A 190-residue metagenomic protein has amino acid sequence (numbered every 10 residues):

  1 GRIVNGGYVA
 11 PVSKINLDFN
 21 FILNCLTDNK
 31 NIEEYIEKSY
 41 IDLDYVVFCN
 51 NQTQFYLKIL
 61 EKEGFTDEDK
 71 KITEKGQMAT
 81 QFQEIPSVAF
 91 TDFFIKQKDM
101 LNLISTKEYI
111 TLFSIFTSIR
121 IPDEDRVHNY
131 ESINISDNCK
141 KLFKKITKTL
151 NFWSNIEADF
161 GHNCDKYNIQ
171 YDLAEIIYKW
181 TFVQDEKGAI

Functional and structural regions predicted by a protein language model:
R2-I115: C-terminal accessory/connector segments of nucleic-acid motor ATPases
G7, D18-N20, N129, N151 (+2 more regions): Intrinsic disorder/low-structure terminal segments
F19-F21, I95, R126-H128, K166 (+1 more regions): Low-complexity, compositionally biased segments
K30, E34, E61, E68 (+6 more regions): Residue-level signal for secondary-structure boundary elements
P86-L150: Leucine-rich, amphipathic alpha-helical/linker segments
N134-I190: C-terminal amphipathic alpha-helical interaction region
